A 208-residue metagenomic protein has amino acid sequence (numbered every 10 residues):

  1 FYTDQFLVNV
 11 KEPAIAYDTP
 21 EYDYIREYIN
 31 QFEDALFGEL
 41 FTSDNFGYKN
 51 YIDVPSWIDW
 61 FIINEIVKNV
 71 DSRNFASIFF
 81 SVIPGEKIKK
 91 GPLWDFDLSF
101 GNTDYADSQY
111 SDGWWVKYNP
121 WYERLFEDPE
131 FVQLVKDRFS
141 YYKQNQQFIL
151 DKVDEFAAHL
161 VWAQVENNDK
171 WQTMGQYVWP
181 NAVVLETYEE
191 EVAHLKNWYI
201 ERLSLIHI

Functional and structural regions predicted by a protein language model:
Y2-N74, I78-I206: Middle-to-C-terminal accessory/interaction subdomains
